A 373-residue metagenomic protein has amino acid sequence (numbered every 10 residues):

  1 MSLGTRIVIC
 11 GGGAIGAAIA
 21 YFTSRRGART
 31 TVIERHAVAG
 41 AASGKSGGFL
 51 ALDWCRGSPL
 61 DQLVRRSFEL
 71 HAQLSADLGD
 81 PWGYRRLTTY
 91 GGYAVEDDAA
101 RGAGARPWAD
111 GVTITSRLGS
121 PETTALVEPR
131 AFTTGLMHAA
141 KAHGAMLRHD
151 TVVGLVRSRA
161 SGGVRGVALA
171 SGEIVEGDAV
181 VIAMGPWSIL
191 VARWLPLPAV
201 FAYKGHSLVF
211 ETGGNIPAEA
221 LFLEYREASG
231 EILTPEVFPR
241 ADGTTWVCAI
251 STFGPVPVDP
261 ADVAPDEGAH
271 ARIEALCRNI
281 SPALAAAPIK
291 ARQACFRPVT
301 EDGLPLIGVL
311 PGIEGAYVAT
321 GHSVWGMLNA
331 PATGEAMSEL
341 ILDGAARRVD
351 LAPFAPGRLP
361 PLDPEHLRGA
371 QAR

Functional and structural regions predicted by a protein language model:
T5-T31: N-terminal Rossmann-like FAD-binding beta1-loop-alpha1 element of flavoenzymes
G13-A14, A37, P186, V324: Residue-level detector of alpha-helix initiation sites
Y21-F22, G48-L50, W82-R86, P186-G312: Active-site substrate-recognition segment that forms the wall of the catalytic cavity or substrate channel
F22-R25, R35-T89, D97-P107, A228-G230: Conserved FAD-binding subdomain of flavin-dependent enzymes
Q73-D150, G154-G163, V299: Flavin (FAD/FMN) cofactor-binding and adjacent substrate-gating region of FAD-dependent oxidoreductase domains
V127-P217: Predominantly flavin-linked oxidoreductase catalytic cores and closely associated redox partners
N279-R373: C-terminal catalytic lobe of FAD-dependent flavoproteins
